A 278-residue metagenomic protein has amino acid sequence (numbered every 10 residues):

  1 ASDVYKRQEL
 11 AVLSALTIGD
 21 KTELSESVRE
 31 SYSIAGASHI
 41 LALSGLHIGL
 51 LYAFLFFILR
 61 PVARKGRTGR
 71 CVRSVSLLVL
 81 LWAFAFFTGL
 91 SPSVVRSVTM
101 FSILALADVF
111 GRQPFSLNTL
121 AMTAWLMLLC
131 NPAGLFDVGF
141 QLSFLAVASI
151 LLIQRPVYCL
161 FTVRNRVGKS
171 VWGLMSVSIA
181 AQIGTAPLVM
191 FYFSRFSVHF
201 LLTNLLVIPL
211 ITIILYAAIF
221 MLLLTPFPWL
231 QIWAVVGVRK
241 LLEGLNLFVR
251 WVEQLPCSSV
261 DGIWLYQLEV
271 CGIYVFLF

Functional and structural regions predicted by a protein language model:
A1-Y5, V275-F278: Short, intrinsically disordered, charge-balanced linker/junction segments flanking boundaries in proteins
S2-M100, A105-L106: Aromatic-rich juxtamembrane segments at the membrane interface
L90-Y274: Internal transmembrane alpha-helical bundles of multi-pass membrane proteins
